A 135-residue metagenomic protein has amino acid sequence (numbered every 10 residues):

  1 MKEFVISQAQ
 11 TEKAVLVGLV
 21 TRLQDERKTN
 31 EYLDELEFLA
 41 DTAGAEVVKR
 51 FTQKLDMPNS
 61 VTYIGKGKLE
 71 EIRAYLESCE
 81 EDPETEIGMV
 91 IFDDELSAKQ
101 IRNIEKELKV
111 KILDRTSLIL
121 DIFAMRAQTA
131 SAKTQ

Functional and structural regions predicted by a protein language model:
M1-D121: N-terminal accessory targeting/assembly segments
E107, L118-Q135: Extended, highly charged alpha-helical segments
